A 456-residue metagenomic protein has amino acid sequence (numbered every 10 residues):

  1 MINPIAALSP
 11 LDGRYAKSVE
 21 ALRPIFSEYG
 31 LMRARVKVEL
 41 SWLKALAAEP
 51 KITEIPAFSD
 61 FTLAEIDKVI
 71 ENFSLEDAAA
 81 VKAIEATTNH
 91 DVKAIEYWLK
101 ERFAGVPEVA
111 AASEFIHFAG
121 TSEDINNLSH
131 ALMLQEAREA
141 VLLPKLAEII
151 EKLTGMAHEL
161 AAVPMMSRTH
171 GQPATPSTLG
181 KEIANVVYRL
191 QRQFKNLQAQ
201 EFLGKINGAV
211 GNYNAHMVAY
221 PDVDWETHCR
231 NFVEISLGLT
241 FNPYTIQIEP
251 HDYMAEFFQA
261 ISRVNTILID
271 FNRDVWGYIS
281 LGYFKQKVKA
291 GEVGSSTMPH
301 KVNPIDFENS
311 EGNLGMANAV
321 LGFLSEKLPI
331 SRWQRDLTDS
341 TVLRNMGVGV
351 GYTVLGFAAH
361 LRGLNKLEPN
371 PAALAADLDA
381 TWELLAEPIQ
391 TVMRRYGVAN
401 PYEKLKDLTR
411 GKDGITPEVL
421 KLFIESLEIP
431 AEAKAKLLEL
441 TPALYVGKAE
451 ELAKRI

Functional and structural regions predicted by a protein language model:
M1-H216, Y220-N231, G294, F307-N309 (+6 more regions): A helix-coil-helix interface module used to build multimeric assemblies and to scaffold catalytic/cofactor sites
S41-L46, W98, R102, A137 (+17 more regions): Generic, well-ordered alpha-helical scaffold segments in large soluble proteins
Q135-L143, A147-I150, T154, A184-V187 (+8 more regions): Short amphipathic alpha-helical segments with heptad-repeat character
H158-G180, K285-K301, R332-T341, N365-A380: Glycine-rich cofactor-pocket loops
Q193, I246-R332: Glycine-rich anion/phosphate-binding loop at the beta-strand->alpha-helix junction
V223-Q247, H251: Active-site-adjacent "gating/activation" loops or surface patches in catalytic cores
T240-I261, D336, S340, L420-F423: Amphipathic, heptad-repeat alpha-helical segments used for oligomerization and assembly
N309, N313-N400, K404: Long, amphipathic alpha-helical stalk/connector segments used for oligomerization, subunit docking, or mechanical
